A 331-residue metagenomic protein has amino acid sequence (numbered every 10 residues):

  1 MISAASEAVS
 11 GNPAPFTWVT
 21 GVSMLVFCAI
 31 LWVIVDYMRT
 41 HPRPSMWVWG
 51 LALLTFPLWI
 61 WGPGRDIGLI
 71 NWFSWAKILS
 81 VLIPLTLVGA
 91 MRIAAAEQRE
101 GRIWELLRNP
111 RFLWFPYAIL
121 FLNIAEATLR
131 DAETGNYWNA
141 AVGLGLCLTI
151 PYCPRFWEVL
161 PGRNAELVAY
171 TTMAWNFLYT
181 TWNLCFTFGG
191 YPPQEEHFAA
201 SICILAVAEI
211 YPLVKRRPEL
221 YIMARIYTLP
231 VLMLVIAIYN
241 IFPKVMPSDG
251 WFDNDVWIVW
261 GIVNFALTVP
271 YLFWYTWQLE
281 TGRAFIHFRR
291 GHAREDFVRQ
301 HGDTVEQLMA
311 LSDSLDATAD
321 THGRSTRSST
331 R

Functional and structural regions predicted by a protein language model:
M1-T17: Short, strongly hydrophobic alpha-helical membrane anchors
F16-D36, V48-A96: Transmembrane-helix bundle segments that line or gate the permeation/cavity pathway in multi-pass membrane proteins
G21-L31, K77-A95, F115-N123, V142-R155 (+2 more regions): Hydrophobic cores of alpha-helical transmembrane segments in multi-pass inner/ER membrane proteins, independent
M24-V33, H197-A317: C-terminal transmembrane-bundle signature of multipass membrane proteins, characterized by strong activation on
G50-I67, V88-M91, P116-A132, M173-G189 (+1 more regions): Hydrophobic alpha-helical transmembrane segments and adjacent interfacial helices in integral membrane proteins
G68-A76, E133-A140, G250-W260: Non-cytosolic membrane-interface motifs at loop->transmembrane helix junctions
R102-E219, R225: Generic multipass alpha-helical transmembrane bundles of integral membrane proteins
L311-R331: Long, low-complexity, intrinsically disordered segments
